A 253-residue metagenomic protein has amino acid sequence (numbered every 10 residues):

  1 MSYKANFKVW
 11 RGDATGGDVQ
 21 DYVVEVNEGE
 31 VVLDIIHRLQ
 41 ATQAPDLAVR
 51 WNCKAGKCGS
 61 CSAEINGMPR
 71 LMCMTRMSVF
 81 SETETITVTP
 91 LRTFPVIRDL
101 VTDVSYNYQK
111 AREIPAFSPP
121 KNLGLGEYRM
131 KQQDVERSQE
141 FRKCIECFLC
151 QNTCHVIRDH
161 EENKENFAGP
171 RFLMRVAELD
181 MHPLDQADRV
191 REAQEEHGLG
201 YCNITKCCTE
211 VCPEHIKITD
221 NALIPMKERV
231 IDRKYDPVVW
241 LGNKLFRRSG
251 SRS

Functional and structural regions predicted by a protein language model:
S2-Y22: Eukaryote-biased recognition of intrinsically disordered, low-complexity regulatory segments
W10, E64-M68: Short strand-turn-strand beta-turns centered on an Asx-Gly dipeptide
V19-V31: Short, contiguous acidic and Ser/Thr-rich linear segments
E30-T42, T89-S253: Ferredoxin-type iron-sulfur electron-transfer modules in oxidoreductases and energy-metabolism complexes
A44-R50: Active-site phosphate-binding and catalytic loops of NTP-dependent enzymes
C53-C61: Short, structured protein-protein interaction patches enriched in aromatics and acidic/basic residues, typified by
R70-E82: Structured interaction patches on ligand/partner-binding surfaces of diverse proteins
S81-T89: Ligand-binding loop in jelly-roll beta-barrel domains
